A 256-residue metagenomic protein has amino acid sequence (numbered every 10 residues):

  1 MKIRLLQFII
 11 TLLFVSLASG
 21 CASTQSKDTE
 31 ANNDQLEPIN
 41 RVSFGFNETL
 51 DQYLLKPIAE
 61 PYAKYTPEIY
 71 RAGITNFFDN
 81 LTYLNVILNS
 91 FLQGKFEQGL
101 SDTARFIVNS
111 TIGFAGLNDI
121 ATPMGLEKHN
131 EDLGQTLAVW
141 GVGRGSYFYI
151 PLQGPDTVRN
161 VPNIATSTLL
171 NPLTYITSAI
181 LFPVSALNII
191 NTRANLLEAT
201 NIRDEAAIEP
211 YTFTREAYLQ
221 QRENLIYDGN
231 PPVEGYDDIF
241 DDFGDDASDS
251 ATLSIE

Functional and structural regions predicted by a protein language model:
M1-I9: Bacterial N-terminal signal peptides that target proteins for export
I10-F14: Hydrophobic helical h-region of N-terminal Sec-dependent signal peptides in bacterial secretory/periplasmic proteins
L17-G20: C-terminal motif of bacterial Sec signal peptides marking the signal peptidase cleavage site
A22-Q25: Bacterial signal peptide processing site
K27-E30, W140-E256: A structured, mid-to-C-terminal "fold-capping" secondary-structure block
Q35-Y70: Post-signal-peptide N-terminal segment of Sec-exported extracytoplasmic proteins
I74-F77: Beta-rich strand-turn-strand
N80-P155: Mid-length scaffold segments of soluble, non-membrane domains
